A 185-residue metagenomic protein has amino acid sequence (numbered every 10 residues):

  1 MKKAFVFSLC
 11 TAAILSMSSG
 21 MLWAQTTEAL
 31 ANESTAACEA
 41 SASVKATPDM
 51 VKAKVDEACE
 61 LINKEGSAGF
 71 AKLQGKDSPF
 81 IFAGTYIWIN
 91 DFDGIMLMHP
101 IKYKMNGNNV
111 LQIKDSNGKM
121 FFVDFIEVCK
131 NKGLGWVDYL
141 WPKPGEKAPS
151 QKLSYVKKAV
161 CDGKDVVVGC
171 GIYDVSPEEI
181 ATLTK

Functional and structural regions predicted by a protein language model:
K2-F7, I14-K185: N-terminal membrane-sensor/transducer module of prokaryotic signaling receptors
